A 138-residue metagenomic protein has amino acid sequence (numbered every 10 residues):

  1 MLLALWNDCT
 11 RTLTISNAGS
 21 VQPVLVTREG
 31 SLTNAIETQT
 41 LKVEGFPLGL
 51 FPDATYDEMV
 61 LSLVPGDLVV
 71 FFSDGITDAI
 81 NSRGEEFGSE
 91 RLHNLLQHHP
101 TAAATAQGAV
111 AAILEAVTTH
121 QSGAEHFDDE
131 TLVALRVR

Functional and structural regions predicted by a protein language model:
M1-R138: Conserved subregion of the PPM/PP2C metallophosphatase catalytic domain
